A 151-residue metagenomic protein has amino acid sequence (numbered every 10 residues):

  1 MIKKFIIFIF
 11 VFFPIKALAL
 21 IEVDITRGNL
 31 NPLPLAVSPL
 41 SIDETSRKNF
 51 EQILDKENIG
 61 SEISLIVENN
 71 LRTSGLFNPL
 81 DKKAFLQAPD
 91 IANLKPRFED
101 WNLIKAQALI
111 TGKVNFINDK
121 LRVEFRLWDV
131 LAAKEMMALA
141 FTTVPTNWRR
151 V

Functional and structural regions predicted by a protein language model:
M1-K4: Positively charged n-region of N-terminal signal peptides that target proteins for export
I6-I7, D24: Generic early N-terminus positional signal peaking at residue ~5-7
I7, A17-L18: Cleavable N-terminal signal peptides
I7-F8, R72: Short amphipathic alpha-helical "recognition" segments used for binding
F8, P32, E44, L86-Q87 (+3 more regions): A broad, structure-centric signal for solvent-exposed, well-ordered loop/edge residues that line or flank functional
F12-K16: N-terminal signal peptide c-region/cleavage motif recognized by signal peptidases
I21, A92-V151: Amphipathic beta-strand/beta-sheet edge segments enriched in Tyr/Trp
D24-R97: Short beta-strand->alpha-helix linker/helix-N-cap micro-motif that forms a surface specificity/interaction loop
